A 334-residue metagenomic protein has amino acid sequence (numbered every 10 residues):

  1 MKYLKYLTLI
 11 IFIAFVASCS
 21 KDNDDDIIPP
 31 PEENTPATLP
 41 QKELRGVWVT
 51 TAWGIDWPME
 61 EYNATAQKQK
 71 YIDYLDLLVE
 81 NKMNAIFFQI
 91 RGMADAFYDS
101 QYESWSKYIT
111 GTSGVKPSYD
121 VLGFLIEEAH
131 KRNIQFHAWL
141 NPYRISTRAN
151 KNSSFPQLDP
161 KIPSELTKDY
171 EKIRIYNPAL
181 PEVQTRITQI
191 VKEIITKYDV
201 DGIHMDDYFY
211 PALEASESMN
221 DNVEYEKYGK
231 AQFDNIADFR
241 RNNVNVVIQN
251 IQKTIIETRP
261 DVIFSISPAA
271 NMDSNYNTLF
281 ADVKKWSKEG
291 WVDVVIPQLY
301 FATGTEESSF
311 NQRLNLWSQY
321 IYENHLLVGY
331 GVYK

Functional and structural regions predicted by a protein language model:
A17-A37: Bacterial Sec-dependent N-terminal signal peptides
K42, T50-Q69, E127, A138 (+1 more regions): Active-site-adjacent "subsite" loops/lids of carbohydrate-active enzymes
V49-T51, V262-M272, L314-K334: Active-site clefts of carbohydrate-active enzymes
G54-T65, E103-Y119, Y170-T188, F233-V244 (+2 more regions): The substrate-binding groove and active-site-proximal loops of carbohydrate-active enzymes, especially glycoside
Y62-N81, Y108-R132, N242-V247: Aromatic- and glycine-enriched glycan-recognition loops and surfaces that form the carbohydrate-binding subsites
Q69-A96, K197-G202, V292: Catalytic domains of carbohydrate-active enzymes, especially glycoside hydrolases
N81-P117: Aromatic-lined carbohydrate-binding/catalytic grooves of carbohydrate-active enzymes
M83-N84, R132, K161-K284, E289 (+1 more regions): Polysaccharide-binding and catalytic clefts of secreted carbohydrate-active enzymes
